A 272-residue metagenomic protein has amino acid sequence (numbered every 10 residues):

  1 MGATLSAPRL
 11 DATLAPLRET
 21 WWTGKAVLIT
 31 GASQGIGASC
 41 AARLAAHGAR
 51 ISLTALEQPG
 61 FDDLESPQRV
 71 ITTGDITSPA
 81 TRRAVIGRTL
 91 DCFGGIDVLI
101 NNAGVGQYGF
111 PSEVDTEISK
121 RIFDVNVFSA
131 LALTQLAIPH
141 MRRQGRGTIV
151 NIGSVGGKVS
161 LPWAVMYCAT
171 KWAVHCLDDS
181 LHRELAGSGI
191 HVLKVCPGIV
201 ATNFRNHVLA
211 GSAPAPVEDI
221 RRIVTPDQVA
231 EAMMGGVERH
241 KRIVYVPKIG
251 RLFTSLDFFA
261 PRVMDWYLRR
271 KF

Functional and structural regions predicted by a protein language model:
A26, S33-Q34: Conserved glycine-rich cofactor-binding loop
H47-D62: Conserved glycine-rich Rossmann-like NAD(P)H-binding loop of the short-chain dehydrogenase/reductase
G74-A84, T116: The beta1-alpha1 cofactor-binding region of Rossmann-like NAD(H)/NADP(H)-dependent oxidoreductases
F110-P111, D115-F123: Substrate-binding pocket helix/loop in short-chain dehydrogenase/reductase
T134, T170: Active-site helix of classical SDR
S154: Residue(s) in the substrate-gating loop at a strand-loop-helix junction that position the organic substrate next
G187-K248, W266: SDR active-site lid
